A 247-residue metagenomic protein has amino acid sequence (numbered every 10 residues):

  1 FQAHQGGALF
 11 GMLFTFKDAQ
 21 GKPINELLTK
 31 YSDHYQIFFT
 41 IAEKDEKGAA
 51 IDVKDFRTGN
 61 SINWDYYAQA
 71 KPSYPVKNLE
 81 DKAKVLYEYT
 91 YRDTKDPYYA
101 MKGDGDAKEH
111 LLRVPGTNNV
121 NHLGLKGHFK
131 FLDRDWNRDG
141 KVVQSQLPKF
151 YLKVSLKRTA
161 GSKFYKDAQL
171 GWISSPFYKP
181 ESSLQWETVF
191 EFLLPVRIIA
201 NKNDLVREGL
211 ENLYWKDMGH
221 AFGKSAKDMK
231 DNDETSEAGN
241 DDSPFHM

Functional and structural regions predicted by a protein language model:
Q2-T90: Extracellular-facing segments of soluble proteins and assemblies that are Gly/Ser/Thr-biased and enriched in aromatics
A8-F10, D33, P148-F150, T188-F192: Residues at beta-strand starts and edge strands
F10-F16, P115, L123-D135, D139-P180: Internal, hydrophobic beta-strand segments that form the core of beta-sheet-rich folds
Q20, E43, R158-A160, K202: Short loop/turn segments at secondary-structure transitions that flank enzyme active sites
K44-E46, P115, Q146, V154 (+1 more regions): Exposed, polar/acidic Ser/Thr-rich sequence context and nearby capping/turn residues that mark flexible linkers
F56-D139: Extended, solvent-exposed segments with strong compositional bias
K166-M247: Short beta-strand elements
